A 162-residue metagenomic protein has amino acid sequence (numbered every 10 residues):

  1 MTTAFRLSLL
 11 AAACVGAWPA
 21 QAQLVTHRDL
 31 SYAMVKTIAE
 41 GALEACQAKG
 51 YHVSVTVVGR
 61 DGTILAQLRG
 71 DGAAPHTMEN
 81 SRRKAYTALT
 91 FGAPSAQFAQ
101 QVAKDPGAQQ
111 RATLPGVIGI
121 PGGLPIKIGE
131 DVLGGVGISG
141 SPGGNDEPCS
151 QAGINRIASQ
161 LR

Functional and structural regions predicted by a protein language model:
A4-A17: Bacterial N-terminal signal peptides
Q21-R162: Flexible, solvent-exposed loop/hinge segments and secondary-structure transition points
